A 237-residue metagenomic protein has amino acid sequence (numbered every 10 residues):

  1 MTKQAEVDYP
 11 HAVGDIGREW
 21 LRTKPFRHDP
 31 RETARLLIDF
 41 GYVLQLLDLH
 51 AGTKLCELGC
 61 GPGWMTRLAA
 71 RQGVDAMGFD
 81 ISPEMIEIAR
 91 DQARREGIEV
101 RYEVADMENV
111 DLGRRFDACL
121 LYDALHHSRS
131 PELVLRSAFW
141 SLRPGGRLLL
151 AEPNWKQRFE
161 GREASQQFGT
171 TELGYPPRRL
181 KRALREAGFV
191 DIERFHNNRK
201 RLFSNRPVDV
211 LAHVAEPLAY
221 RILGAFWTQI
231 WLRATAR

Functional and structural regions predicted by a protein language model:
M1-D48: Conserved class I S-adenosyl-L-methionine
G59-G61: Class I SAM-dependent methyltransferase "Motif I" SAM/SAH-binding loop
W64-E108: Class I SAM-dependent methyltransferase SAM/SAH-binding core
E96, Y102, L112, L149 (+2 more regions): A C-terminal cap/extension of S-adenosyl-L-methionine-dependent methyltransferases that defines the acceptor-substrate
E108-A118: A short acidic, Gly/Pro-enriched loop at the edge of an enzyme's catalytic core that lines a small-molecule cofactor
E132-P144: A short glycine-rich, Lys/Arg-flanked "PGG" loop and its adjoining helix->strand segment in the class I
L149-T171: Conserved class I S-adenosyl-L-methionine
L173-G188: Short alpha-helix
